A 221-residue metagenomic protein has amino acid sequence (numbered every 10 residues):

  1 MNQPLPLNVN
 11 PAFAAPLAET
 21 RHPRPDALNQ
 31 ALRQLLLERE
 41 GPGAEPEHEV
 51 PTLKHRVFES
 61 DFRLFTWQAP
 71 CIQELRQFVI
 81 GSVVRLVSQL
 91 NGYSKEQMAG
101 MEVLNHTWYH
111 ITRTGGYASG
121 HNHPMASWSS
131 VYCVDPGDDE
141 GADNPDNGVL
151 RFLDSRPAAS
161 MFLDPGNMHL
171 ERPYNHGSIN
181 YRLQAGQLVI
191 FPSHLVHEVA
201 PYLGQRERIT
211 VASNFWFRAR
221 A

Functional and structural regions predicted by a protein language model:
N2-Y93, Y117: Non-heme Fe(II)/2-oxoglutarate
N8, S119-G120, A200-L203: Short proline/glycine-enriched turn/loop segments at secondary-structure junctions
A12, A99-M101, N122-A126, N144 (+1 more regions): A generic structural micro-feature
P23, T112, C133-D135, N214-R218: Solvent-exposed residues in well-ordered beta-strands and their adjoining turns, especially edge/terminal strands
G92-H106: A short coil-to-beta-strand element that immediately follows conserved catalytic motifs
V103-L188: Catalytic core of non-heme Fe(II) oxygenases with the double-stranded beta-helix
L170-A221: Catalytic core of Fe(II)/2-oxoglutarate
